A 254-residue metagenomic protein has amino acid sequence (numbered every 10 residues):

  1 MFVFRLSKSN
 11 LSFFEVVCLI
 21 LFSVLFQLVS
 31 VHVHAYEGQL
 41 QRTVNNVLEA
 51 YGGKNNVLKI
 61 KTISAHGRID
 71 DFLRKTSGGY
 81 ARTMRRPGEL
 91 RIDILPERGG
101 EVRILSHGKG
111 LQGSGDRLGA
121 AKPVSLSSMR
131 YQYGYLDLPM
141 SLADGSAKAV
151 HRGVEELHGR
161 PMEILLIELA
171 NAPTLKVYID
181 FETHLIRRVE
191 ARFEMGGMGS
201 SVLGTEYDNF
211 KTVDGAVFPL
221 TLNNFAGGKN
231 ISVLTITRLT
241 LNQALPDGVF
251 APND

Functional and structural regions predicted by a protein language model:
M1-F14: N-terminal secretory signal peptides that target proteins for export/translocation
E15-L28: Bacterial N-terminal signal peptides
V29-A35: Sec/Tat signal peptide C-region and signal peptidase I cleavage site
Y36-R117, V150: N-terminal mature ectodomain segment of secretory-pathway/periplasmic proteins
I60-T62, P87, D144-S146, R160-M162 (+1 more regions): Extracytoplasmic
L111-L138: Acidic/charged, solvent-exposed loop-and-adjacent secondary-structure segments enriched in E/D, K/R, S/T, and G/P
M129-I164, I186-R188: Short, conserved active-site entrance elements at the starts or edges of catalytic domains
P161-P252: Gly/Pro-enriched, hydrophobic low-complexity segments that function as extracytoplasmic propeptides/linkers
